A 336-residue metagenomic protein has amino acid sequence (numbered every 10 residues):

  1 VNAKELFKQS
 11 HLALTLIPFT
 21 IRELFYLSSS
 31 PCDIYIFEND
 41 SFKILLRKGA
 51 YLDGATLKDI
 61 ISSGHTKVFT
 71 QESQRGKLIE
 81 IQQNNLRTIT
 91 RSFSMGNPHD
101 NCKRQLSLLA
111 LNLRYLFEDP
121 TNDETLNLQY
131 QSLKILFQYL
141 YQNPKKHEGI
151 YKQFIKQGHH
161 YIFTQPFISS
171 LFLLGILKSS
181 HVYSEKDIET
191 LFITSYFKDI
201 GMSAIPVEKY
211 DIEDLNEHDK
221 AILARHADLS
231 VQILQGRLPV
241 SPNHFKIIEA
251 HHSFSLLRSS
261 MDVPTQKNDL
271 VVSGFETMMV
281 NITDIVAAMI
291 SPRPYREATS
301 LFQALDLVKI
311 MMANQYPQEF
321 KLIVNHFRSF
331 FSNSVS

Functional and structural regions predicted by a protein language model:
V1-L128: Membrane-cytosol interface segments
A50, L191-S195, L234-N281, Y295-R296 (+1 more regions): Histidine/acidic-rich helix-loop-helix segments that form or flank divalent-metal centers in metalloenzyme catalytic
L86-A224, V231-G236: Acidic/His-rich, divalent-metal-binding segments that scaffold phosphate/diphosphate chemistry
K186-D187, N243, T299-S300: Alpha-helix N-cap and coil->helix boundary residues
P292: Class I SAM-dependent methyltransferase SAM-binding "motif I" and its flanking Rossmann-like core
